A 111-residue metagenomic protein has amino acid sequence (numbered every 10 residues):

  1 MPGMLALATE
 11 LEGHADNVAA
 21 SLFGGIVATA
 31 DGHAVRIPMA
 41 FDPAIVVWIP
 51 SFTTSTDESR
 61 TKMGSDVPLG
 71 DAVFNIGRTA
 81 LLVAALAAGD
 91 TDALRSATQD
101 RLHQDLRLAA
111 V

Functional and structural regions predicted by a protein language model:
P2-V111: ATP-dependent small-molecule kinase catalytic core of the GHMP/sugar-kinase superfamily and closely related
